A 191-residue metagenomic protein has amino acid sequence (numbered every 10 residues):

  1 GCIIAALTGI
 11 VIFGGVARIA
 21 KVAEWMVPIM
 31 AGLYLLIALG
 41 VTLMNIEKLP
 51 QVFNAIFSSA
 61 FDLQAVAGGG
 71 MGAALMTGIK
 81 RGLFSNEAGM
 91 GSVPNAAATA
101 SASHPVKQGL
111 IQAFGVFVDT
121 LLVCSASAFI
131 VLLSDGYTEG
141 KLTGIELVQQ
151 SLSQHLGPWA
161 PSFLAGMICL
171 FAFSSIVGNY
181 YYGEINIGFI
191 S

Functional and structural regions predicted by a protein language model:
G1, A102-V118, S191: Membrane-interface alpha-helices at helix entry/exit sites of multi-pass transporters
G1-I3, L33, A65-S85, L121-S125 (+2 more regions): Select transmembrane alpha-helical segments in multipass membrane proteins
G1-M44, L49, F53-F57: Membrane-interface loop-to-helix entry segments
I10-V16, I37, G78-N86, V116 (+1 more regions): Transmembrane alpha-helix interface/packing and boundary motifs in multi-pass membrane proteins, characterized by
V27, A74, A100-S101, Q112-F117 (+1 more regions): Transmembrane helix-bundle signature of multi-pass membrane transporters/permeases
I37-A55, G69, T99-A100, F114-I145: Extracellular/periplasmic helix-exit of transmembrane alpha-helices
E87-N95: Transmembrane helix boundary and interhelical junction motifs in multipass membrane proteins
G166-I168, A172-S191: C-terminal membrane-solvent junction of multi-pass transporters and transport-like membrane proteins
